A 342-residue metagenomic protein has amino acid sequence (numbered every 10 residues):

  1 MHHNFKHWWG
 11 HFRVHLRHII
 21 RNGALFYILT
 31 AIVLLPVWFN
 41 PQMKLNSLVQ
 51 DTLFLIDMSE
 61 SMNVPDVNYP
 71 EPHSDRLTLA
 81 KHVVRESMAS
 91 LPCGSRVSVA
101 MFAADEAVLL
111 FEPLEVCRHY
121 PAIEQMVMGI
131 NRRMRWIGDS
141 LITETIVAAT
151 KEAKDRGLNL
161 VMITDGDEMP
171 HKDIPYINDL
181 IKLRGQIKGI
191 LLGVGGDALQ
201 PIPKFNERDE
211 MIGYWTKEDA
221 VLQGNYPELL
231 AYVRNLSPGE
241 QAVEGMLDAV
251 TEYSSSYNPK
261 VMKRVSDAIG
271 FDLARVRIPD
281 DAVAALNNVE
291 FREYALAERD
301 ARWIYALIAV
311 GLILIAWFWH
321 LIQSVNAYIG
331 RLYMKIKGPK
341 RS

Functional and structural regions predicted by a protein language model:
H2-N46, N287-S342: C-terminal signal-anchor/stop-transfer transmembrane helix together with its immediate cytosolic, Lys/Arg-enriched
L45-Q50, E60-V97, E115-A122: …and closely analogous acidic/polar surface helices at protein-protein or active-site interfaces in A-domain-like
D57: Residues that scaffold, gate, or flank divalent-cation-dependent active/transport sites
D66-L77, E86-S87, L110-P113, M128-I137 (+2 more regions): Second-shell loop/turn segments in exported
K81-R85, Y120, E124, T143-T150 (+2 more regions): Extracytoplasmic/secreted envelope proteins and their assembly/folding machinery, especially bacterial periplasmic
R96-G129, A285: Short beta-strand-loop
E106-V108, M128-R133, G138-E210: Exposed acidic/Ser/Thr-rich ligand/metal-binding surfaces
R184-L312, F318-W319: Von Willebrand factor type A / integrin I
